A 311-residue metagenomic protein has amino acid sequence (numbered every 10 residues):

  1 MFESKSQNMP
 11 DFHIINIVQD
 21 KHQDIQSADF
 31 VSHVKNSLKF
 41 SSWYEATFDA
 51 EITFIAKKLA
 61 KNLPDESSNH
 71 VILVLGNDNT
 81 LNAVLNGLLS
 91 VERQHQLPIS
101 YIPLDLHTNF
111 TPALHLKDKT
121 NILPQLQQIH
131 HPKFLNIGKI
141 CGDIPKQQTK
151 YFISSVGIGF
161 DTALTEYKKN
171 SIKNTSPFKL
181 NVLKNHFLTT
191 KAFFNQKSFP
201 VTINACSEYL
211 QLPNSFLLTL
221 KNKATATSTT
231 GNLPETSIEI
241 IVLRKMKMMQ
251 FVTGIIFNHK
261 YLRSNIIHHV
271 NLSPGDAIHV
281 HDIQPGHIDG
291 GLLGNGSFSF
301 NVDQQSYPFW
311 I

Functional and structural regions predicted by a protein language model:
M1-L75, T80-G87, V91-R93: ATP/NTP phosphate-donor binding region
F2, A205, S228-I311: ATP/nucleoside-binding phosphotransfer catalytic cores, i.e., glycine-rich phosphate-binding loops
Q7-P10, K61-S68, K146-Q147, L210-P213 (+4 more regions): Flexible, charged surface loops at secondary-structure boundaries
I15, Q26, V91-T219: Catalytic core of DAGKc-family lipid kinases
F30-H33, L89-S90, K169-N170, I256-K260: Short, solvent-exposed amphipathic alpha-helical segments in soluble enzyme and RNA/protein-processing domains
D49-F54, H107-N109, M248: A short acidic, often aromatic-flanked loop/helix-cap motif at beta-alpha or helix-coil junctions that lines enzyme
G76-D78, D105, D303-Q305: A short acidic Gly-Thr/Ser loop motif
D161-L164, Q211-L212, A224-T229, M248-F251: Short acidic/glycine-rich loop or secondary-structure boundary segments that cap or lie
